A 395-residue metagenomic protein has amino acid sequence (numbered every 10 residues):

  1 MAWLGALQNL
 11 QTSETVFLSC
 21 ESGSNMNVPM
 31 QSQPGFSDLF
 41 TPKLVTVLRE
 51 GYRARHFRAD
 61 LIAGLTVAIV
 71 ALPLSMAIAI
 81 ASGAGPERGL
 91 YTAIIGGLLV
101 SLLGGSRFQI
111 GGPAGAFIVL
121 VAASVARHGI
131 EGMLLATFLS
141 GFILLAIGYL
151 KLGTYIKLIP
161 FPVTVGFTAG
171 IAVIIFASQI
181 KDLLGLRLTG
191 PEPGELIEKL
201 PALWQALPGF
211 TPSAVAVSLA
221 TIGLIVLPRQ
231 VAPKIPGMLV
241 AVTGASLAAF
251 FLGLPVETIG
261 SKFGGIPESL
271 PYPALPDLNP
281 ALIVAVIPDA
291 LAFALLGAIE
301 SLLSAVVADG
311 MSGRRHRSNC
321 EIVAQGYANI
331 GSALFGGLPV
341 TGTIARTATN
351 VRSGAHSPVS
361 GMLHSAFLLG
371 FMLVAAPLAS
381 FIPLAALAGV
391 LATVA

Functional and structural regions predicted by a protein language model:
Q8-E14: Charged/polar low-complexity intrinsically disordered segments
N27-A395: Transmembrane helical cores of multi-pass ion-transport proteins
